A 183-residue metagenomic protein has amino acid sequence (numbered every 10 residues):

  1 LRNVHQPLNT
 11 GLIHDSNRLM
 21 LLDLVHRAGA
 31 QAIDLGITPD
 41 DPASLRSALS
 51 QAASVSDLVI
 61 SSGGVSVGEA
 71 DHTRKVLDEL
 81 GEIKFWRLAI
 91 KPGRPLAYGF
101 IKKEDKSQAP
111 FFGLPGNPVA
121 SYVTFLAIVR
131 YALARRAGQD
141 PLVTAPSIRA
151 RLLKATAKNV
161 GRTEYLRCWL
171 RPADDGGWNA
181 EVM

Functional and structural regions predicted by a protein language model:
L1, G64-V67, G116: Short glycine-rich anion-binding loops that position phosphate/pyrophosphate groups of nucleotides and phosphorylated
L1-S61: Phosphate-binding glycine-rich loops and their immediate beta-loop-alpha structural context
V4-L8, L45-S47, D71-R74, F100 (+1 more regions): Short acidic, glycine/serine/threonine-rich loops at helix termini
Q6-P7, I37-D40, G64-V65, E82 (+1 more regions): Short, ordered loop/turn segments at secondary-structure junctions
S62-G63, K154: Short glycine-centered, acidic/aromatic-flanked micro-motifs in structured strand/loop junctions that mark active-site
G68-L80: Short Gly/Thr/Asp-enriched flexible loops that form oxyanion-binding sites at enzyme active sites
D78-M183: Flexible glycine/proline-rich
